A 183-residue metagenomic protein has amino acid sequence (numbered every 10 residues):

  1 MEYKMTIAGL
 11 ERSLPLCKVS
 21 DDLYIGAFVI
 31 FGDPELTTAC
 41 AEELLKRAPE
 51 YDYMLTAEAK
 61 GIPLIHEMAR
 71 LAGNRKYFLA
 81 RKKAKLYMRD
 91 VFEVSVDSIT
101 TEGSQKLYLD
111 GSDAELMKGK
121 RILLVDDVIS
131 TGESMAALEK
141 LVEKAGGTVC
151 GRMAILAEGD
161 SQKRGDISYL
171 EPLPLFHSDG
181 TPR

Functional and structural regions predicted by a protein language model:
M1-Y51: Active-site-facing substrate-recognition patch
E2-K4, A136-R183: PRPP-dependent phosphoribosyltransferase catalytic core
Y51-E58: Short glycine-rich phosphate-binding loop at a beta-alpha junction
E58-L64, T131: Gly/Ser/Thr-rich loops at beta-strand to alpha-helix junctions that form or flank small-molecule/cofactor-binding
L64-A72, L138-E139: Short Gly/Thr/Asp-enriched flexible loops that form oxyanion-binding sites at enzyme active sites
A72, V94-I99, S168-E171: Short, hinge-like loop/turn segments at secondary-structure boundaries
G73-R75, G146-G147: A short helix->loop->beta-strand "cap" motif at the edges of active sites that frequently abuts
Y77-I122: Short, glycine/charge-rich flexible loops or terminal/linker lids adjacent to PRPP-binding catalytic cores
